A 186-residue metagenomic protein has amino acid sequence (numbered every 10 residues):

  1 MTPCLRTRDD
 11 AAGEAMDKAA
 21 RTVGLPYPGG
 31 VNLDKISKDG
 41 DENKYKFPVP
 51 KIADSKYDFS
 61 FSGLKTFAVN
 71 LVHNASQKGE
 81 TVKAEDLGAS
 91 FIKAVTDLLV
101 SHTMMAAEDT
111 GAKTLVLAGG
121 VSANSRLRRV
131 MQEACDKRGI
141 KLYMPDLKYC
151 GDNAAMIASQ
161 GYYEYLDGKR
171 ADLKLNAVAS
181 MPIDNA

Functional and structural regions predicted by a protein language model:
M1-D41, K65-A75: Glycine-rich phosphate-binding loop plus the immediately following alpha-helix
T2-T7, A53-Y57, K141-Y149: A short glycine/serine-rich beta->alpha loop
P28-G30, K78-D86, M144-L147, R170-L173: Flexible, glycine/charged-enriched surface loops at secondary-structure junctions
K35-L115, N124-R138, Y165-G168, N185-A186: A contiguous, well-structured pocket-lining segment that forms one wall/lid of small-molecule binding clefts in soluble
L115, Q132-I157: Conserved phosphate-binding/catalytic loops in two-lobed NTP-binding clefts
G120-V121, L147: Active-site metal-binding loops of divalent metal-dependent hydrolases
P145-I183: Glycine-rich phosphate-binding/hydrolytic loop that grips phosphoryl groups
